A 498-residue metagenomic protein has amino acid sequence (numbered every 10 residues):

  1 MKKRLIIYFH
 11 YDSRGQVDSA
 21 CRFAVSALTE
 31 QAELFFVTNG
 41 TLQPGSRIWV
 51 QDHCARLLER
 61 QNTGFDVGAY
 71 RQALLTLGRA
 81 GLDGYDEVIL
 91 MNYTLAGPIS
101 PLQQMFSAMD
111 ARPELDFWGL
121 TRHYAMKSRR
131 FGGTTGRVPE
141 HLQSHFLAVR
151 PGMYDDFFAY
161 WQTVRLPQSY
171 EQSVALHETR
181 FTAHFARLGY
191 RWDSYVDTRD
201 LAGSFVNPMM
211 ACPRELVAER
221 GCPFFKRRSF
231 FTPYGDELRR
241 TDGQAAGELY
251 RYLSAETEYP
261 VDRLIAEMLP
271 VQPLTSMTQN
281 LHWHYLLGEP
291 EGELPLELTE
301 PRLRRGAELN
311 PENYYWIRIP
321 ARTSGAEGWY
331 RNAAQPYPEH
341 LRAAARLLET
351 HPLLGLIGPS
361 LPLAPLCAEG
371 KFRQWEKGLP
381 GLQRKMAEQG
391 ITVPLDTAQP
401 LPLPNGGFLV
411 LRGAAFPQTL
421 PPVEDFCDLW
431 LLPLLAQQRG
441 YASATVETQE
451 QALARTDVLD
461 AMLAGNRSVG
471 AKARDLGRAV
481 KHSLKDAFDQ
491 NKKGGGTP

Functional and structural regions predicted by a protein language model:
M1-P498: ER/Golgi luminal nucleotide-sugar-dependent glycosyltransferases, focusing on the catalytic module
